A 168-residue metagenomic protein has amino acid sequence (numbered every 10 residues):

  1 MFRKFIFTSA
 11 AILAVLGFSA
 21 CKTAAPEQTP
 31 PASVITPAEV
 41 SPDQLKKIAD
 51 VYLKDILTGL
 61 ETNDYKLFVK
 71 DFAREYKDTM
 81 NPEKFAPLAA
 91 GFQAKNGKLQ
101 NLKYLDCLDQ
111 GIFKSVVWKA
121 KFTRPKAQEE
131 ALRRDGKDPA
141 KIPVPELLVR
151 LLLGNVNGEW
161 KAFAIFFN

Functional and structural regions predicted by a protein language model:
M1-S9: Bacterial N-terminal signal peptides that target proteins for export
T8, P42, D55-G59, E75 (+2 more regions): Alpha-helical interaction segments
I12-L13: Repetitive helical segments and hydrophobic/amphipathic motifs
G17-A20: C-terminal motif of bacterial Sec signal peptides marking the signal peptidase cleavage site
K22-T62: Short, low-complexity N-terminal intrinsically disordered segments enriched in polar/charged residues
A25, T62, K66-F68, G158-W160: Short, charge-rich amphipathic segments
D50-V51, K66-S115: Short solvent-exposed beta->alpha transition segments
L105-N168: Exposed beta-sheet edge and beta->alpha loop/turn motif
